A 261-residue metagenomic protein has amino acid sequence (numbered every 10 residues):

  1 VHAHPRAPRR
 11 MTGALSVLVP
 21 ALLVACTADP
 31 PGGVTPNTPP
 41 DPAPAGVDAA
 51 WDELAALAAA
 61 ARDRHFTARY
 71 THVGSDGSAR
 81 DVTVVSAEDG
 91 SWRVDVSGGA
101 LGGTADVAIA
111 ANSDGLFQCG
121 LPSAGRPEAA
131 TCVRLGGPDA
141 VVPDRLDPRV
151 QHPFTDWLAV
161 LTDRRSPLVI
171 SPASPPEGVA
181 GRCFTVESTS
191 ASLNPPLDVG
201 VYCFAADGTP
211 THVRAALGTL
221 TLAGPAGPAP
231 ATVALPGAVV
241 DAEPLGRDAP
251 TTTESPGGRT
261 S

Functional and structural regions predicted by a protein language model:
H2-S91, G237-S261: N-terminal leader/targeting segments and the immediate start of mature chains
A61-R69, E88-D95, E177-E187, T209-H212: Short, hydrophobic/aromatic-rich segments at coil-to-beta transitions
T71-V73, D95-A100, Q118-S123, S188 (+1 more regions): Beta-turn initiation residues at beta-strand->coil junctions
G77-V82, G102-D106, N194-G200, A216: Short, surface-exposed coil-to-beta transition loops
V85, A110-A111, V201-A205, T221-A229: Aromatic-rich beta-strand edge motifs centered on tyrosine
V85-H152: An acidic-aromatic
R134, P138-A215, A249-T260: Extended beta-strand-rich segments in extracellular/periplasmic secretory proteins, especially within noncatalytic
